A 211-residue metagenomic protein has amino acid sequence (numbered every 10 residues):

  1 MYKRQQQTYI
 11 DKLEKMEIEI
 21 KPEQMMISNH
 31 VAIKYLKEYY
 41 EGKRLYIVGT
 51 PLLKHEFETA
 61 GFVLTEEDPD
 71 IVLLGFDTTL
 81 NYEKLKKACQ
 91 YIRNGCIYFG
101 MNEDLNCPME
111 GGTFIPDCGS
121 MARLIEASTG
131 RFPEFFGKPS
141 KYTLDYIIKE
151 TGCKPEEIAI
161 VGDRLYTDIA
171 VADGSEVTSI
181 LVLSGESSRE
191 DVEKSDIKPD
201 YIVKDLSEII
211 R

Functional and structural regions predicted by a protein language model:
M1: Active-site loops and adjacent core secondary-structure elements that bind or stabilize anionic groups
R4-M26, I33-R211: Asp-based, Mg2+/Mn2+-dependent phosphohydrolase catalytic module
